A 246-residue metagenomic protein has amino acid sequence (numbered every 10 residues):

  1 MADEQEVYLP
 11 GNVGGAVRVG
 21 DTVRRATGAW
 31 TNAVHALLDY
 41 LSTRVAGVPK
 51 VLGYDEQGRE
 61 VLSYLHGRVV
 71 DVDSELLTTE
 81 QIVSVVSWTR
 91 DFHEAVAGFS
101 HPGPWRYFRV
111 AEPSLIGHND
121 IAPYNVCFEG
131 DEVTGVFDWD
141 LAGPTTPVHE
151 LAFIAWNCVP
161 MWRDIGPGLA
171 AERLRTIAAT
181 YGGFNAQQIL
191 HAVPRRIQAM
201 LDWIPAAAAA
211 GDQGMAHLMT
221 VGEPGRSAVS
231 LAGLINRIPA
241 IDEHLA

Functional and structural regions predicted by a protein language model:
M1-V7: Juxta-kinase regulatory segment immediately upstream of eukaryotic protein kinase catalytic domains
P10-G15, G20-A95: A conserved alpha-helical element in kinase catalytic cores
G14-R18, V51, Y107-E150: Active-site acidic catalytic loop and adjacent metal/ATP-binding pocket of ATP-dependent phosphoryl transfer enzymes
D73-W105, S114-N119, P123-E129, L174-T180: Conserved kinase catalytic-core helix
E150-G182, I197-A207: Active-site activation/catalytic loop segments of kinase-like enzymes and analogous catalytic loops in related
L201-A246: ATP/Mg2+ or Mg2+-diphosphate-binding catalytic cores that bind nucleotide phosphates or diphosphates via glycine-rich
